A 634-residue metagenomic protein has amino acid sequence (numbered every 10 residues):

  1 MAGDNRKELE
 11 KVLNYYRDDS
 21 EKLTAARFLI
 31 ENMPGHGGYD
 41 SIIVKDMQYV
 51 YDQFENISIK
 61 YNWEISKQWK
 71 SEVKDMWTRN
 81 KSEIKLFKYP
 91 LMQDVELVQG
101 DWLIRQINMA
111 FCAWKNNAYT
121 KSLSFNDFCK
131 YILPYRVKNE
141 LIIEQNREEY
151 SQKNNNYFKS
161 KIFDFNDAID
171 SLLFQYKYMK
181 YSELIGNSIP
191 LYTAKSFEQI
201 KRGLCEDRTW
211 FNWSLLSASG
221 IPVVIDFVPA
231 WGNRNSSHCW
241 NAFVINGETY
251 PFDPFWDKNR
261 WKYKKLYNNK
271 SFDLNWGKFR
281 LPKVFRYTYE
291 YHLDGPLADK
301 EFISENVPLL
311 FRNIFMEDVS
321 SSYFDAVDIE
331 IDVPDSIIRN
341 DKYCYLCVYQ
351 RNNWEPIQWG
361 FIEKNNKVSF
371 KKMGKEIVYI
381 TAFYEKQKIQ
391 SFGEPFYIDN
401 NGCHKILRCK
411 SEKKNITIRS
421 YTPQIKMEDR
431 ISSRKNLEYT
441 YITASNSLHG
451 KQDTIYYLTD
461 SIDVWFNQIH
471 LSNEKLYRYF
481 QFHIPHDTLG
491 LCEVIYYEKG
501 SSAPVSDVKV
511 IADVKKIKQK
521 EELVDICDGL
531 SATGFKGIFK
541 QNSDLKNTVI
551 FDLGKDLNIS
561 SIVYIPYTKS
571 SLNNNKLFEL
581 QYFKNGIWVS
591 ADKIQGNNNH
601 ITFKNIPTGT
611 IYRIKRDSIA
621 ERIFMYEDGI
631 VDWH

Functional and structural regions predicted by a protein language model:
M1, Y15, N156-A168, Q175 (+2 more regions): Hydrophobic/aromatic-rich core segments of domains that either
G3-K11, D18-I200: Secondary-structure boundary elements
N306-S322, E394-S420, D632-H634: Extracellular beta-sheet/turn segments enriched in Thr/Pro/Gly and aliphatic residues
V327-I337: A short, amphipathic beta-strand motif
Y343-F361, Y441-D453, K569, N573 (+1 more regions): Short amphipathic beta-strand segments in non-cytosolic proteins
N366-Y379, F383-K388, N605-T608: Short Pro-Gly-centered beta-turn/loop motif in secreted/extracellular proteins
K410-K475, T488-I559, I565-N574, A620-H634: Disordered, acidic Ser/Thr/Pro-rich linker "stalks" and the adjacent N-terminal cap of the next globular domain
F482-D487, I614-E621: Short beta-strand-plus-loop segments that form exposed binding edges in beta-rich domains
